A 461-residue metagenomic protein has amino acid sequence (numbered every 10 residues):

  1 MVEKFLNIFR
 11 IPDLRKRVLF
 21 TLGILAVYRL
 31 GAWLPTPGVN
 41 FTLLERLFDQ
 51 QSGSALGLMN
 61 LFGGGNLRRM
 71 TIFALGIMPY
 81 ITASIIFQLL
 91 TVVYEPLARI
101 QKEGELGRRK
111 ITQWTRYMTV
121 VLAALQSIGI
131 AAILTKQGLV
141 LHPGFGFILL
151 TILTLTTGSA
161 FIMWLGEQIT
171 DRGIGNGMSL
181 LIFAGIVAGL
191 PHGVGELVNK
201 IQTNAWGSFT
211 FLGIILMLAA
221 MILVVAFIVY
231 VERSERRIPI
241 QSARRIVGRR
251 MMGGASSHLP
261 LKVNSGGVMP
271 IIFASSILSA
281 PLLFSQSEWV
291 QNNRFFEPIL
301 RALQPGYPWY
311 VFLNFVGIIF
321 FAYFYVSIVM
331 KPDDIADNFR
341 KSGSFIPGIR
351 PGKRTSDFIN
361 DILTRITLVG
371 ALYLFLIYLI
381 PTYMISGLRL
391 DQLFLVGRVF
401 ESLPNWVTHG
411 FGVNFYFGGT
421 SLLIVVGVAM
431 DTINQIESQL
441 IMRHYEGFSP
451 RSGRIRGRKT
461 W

Functional and structural regions predicted by a protein language model:
M1-Q101, E105-W461: N-terminal cationic and glycine-rich segments that engage phosphates or anionic surfaces
